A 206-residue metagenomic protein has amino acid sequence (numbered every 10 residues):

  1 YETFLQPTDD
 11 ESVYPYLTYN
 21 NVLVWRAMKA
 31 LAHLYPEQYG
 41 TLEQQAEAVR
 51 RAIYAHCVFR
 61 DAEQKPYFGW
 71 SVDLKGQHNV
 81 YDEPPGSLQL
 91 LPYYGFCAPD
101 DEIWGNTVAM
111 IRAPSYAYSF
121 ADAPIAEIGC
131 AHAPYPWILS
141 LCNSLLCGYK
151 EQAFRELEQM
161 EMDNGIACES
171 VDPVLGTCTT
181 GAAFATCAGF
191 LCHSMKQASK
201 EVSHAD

Functional and structural regions predicted by a protein language model:
Y1-W25, G40-L139: Extended ligand-binding clefts on enzyme/binding-domain cores
M28, V108, F154-E158: Inward-facing hydrophobic residues that define packing positions of alpha-helical scaffold repeats
M28-A32, R50-I53, C57, M195 (+1 more regions): A structural signal for well-ordered alpha-helices, especially hydrophobic packing surfaces of coiled-coils
A30-E43: Inter-helical turn/loop segments and adjacent helix faces that build the functional surface of alpha-helical bundle
P36-E37, V58, D172, S203: Short, flexible helix-adjacent loops and helix caps
H78-A98, P134-D206: C-terminal capping/lid segments that line or modulate ligand- or cofactor-binding pockets
